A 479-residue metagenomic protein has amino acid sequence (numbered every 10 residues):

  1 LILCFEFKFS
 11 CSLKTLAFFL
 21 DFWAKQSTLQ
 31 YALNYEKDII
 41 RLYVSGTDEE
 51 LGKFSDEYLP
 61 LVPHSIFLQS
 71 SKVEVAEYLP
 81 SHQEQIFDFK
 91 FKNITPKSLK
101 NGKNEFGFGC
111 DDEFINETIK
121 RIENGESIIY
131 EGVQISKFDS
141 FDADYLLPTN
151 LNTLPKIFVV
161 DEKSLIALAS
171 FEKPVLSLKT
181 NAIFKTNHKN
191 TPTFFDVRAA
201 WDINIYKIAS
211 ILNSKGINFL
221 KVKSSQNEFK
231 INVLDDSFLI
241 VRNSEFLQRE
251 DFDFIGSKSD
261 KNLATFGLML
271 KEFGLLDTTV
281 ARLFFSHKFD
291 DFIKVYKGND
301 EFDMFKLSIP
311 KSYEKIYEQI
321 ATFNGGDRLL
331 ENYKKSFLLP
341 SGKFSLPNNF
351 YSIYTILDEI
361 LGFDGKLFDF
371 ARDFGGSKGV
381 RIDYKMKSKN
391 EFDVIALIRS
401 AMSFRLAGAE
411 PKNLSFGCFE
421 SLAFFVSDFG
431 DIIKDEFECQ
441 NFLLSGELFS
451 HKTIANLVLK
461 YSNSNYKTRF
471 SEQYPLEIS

Functional and structural regions predicted by a protein language model:
L1-S479: Acidic, glycine-enriched active-site microenvironments
